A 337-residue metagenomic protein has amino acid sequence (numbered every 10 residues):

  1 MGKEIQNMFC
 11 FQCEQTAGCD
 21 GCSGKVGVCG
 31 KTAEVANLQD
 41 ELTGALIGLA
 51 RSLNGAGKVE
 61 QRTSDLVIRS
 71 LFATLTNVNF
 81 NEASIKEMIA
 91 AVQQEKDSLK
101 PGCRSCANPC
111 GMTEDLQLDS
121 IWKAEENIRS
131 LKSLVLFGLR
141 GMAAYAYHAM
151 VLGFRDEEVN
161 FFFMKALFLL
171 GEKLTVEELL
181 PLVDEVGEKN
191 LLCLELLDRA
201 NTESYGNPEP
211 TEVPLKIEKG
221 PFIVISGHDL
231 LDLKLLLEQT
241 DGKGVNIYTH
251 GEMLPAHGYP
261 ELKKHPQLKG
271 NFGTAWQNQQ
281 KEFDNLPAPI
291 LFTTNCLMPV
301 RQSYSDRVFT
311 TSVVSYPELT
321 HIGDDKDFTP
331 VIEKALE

Functional and structural regions predicted by a protein language model:
G2-E337: Metallocofactor- and cofactor-centric catalytic cores in central/energy metabolism, strongly enriched
